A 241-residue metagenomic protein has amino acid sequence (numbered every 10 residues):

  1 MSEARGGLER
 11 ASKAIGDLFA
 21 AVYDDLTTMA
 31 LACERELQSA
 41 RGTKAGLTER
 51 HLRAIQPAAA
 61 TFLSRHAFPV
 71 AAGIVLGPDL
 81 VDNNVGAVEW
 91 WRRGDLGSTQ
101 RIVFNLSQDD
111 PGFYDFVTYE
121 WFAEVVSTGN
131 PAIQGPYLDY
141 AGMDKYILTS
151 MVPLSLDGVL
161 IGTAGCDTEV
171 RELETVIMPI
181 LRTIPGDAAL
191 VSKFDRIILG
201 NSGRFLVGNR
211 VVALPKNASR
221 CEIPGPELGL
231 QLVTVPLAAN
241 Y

Functional and structural regions predicted by a protein language model:
M1-R50, N130, Y146-I147: Juxtamembrane extracytoplasmic/periplasmic/luminal helical "stalk" adjacent to the first N-terminal
R5, Y23, T27, T48-L63 (+2 more regions): Short amphipathic alpha-helical segments
A67-T128, L199-N201: Extracellular/periplasmic ligand-sensing ectodomains of membrane signal-transduction proteins
D79-L80, D157, A188-I198, G203: Short, glycine-anchored, charge-dense loop/turn motifs used at functional sites
V117-G142, V170-L181: Short, basic/aromatic recognition patches
M143-I177, V233-L237: Conserved beta-strands of PAS-like sensory domains
T168-I197: Solvent-exposed, extracytoplasmic
R204-Y241: Extracellular/periplasmic juxtamembrane segments that couple receptor/chemosensory ectodomains to their
